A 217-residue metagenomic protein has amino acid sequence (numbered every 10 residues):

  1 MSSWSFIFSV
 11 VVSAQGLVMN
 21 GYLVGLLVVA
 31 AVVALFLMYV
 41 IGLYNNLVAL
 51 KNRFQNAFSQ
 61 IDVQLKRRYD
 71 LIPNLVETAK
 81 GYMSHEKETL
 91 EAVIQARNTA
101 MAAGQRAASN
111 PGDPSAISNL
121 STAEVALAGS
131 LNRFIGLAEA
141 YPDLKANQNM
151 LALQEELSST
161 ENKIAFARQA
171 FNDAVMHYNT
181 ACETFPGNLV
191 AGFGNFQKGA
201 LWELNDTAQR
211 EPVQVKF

Functional and structural regions predicted by a protein language model:
W4-F217: A helix-centric hydrophobic-segment signal that preferentially recognizes long, alpha-helical stretches used
